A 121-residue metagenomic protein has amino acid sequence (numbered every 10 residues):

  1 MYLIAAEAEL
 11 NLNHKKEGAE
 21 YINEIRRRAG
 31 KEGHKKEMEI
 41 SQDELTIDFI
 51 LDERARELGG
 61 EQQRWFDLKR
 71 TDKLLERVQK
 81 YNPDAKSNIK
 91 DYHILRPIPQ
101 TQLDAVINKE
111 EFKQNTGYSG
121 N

Functional and structural regions predicted by a protein language model:
M1-I25, I47-E57: Extended, hydrophobic/aromatic-rich amphipathic alpha-helical segments that build helical scaffolds
R26, E37-N121: Long, intrinsically disordered, low-complexity segments
E32-K36: Boundary/linker segments of alpha-helical solenoid repeat arrays
